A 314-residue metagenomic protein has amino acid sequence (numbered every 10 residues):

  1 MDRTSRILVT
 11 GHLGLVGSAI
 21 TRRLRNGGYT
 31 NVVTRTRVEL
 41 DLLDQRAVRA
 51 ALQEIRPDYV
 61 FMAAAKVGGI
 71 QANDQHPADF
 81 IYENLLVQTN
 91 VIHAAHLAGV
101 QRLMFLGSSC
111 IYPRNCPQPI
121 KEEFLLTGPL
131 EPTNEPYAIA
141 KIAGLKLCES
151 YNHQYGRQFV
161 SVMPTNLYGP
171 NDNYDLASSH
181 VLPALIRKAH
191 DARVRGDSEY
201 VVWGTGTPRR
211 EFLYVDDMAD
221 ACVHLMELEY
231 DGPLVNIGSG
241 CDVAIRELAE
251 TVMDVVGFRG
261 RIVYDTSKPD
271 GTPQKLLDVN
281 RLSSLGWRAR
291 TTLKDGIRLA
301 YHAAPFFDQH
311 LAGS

Functional and structural regions predicted by a protein language model:
T10, R35, V60-K66, L103-S109 (+1 more regions): SDR active-site strand-loop-helix element
G11, A19-R23, G27, D191-S314: C-terminal substrate-binding subdomain of Rossmann-fold SDR/epimerase-dehydratase oxidoreductases
V16: Hydrophobic/small residue at the entry helix of a nucleotide-binding pocket
R25-A50: Adenosine-cofactor binding site in Rossmann-like domains, unifying the SAM/SAH pocket of S-adenosylmethionine-dependent
Q45-L85, L97: NAD(P)H-binding glycine-rich loop region in Rossmannoid oxidoreductase-like domains and their noncatalytic homologs
T89-N134: Conserved Rossmann-fold NAD(P)-dependent oxidoreductase catalytic core, especially the SDR/UDP-sugar
R102, G107-S108, L145-N173, P183-L185 (+1 more regions): Conserved beta-loop-beta element that borders a ligand/cofactor-binding pocket
P136, A140-A143: Active-site helix of classical SDR
